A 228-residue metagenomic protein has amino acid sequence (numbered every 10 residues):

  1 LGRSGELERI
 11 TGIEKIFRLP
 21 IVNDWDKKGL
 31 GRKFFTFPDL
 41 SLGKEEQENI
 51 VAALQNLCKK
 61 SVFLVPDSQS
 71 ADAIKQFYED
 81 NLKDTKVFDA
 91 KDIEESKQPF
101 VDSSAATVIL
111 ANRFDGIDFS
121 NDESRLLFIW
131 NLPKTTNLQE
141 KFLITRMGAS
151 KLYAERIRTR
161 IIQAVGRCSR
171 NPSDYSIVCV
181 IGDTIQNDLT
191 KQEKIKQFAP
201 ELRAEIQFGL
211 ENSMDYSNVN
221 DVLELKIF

Functional and structural regions predicted by a protein language model:
L1, L54-Y78: Conserved strand-helix element at the start of the C-terminal RecA-like helicase core
G2-L54: Interdomain hinge/linker at the junction between the two RecA-like core domains of SF2 helicases
R3, E46, S70, Y153 (+2 more regions): Helical mechanochemical/support elements of P-loop NTPase systems and associated helical scaffolds
K15-V22, V62, E79-E95: Conserved RecA-like helicase motor-core motifs
D26-T36, E79, E140-G148: Gly-rich Lys/Arg/Thr-decorated short loops/hinges at beta-loop-alpha junctions or inter-strand turns that position
V65-Q69, T85-Q98, A111-D115: Conserved helicase motor
P99-D188: Conserved RecA-like P-loop NTPase helicase motor core
N171-F228: Long, largely alpha-helical accessory region at the distal end of helicase-like NTP-driven motors
